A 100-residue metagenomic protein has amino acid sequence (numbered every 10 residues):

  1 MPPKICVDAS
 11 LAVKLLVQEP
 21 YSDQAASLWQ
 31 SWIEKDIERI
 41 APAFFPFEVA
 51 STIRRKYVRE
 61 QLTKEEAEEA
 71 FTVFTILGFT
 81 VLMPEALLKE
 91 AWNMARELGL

Functional and structural regions predicted by a protein language model:
M1-F44, K56-E69, N93: Short, well-structured N-terminal submotif of metal-dependent ribonuclease cores
P2, G78-L100: Active-site neighborhoods of divalent-metal-dependent phosphate/nucleic-acid chemistry enzymes
A9, V49-A50: An amphipathic alpha-helical micro-motif enriched in hydrophobic residues with embedded/adjacent acidic residues
I33, T75, R96: Anion (oxyanion) recognition and catalysis
F44-F45, A86: Short beta->alpha linker loops
A50-G78, E85, E90: Active-site-proximal, substrate-binding regions of enzyme catalytic domains and RNA-binding/basic surfaces
